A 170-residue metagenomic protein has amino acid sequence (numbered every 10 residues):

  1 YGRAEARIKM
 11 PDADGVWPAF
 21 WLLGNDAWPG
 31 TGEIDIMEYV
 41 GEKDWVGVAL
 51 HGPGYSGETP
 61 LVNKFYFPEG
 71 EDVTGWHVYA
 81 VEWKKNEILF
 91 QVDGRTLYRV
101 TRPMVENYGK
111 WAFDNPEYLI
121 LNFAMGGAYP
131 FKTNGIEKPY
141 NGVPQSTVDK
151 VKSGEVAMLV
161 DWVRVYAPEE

Functional and structural regions predicted by a protein language model:
Y1-E170: GH16 jelly-roll
